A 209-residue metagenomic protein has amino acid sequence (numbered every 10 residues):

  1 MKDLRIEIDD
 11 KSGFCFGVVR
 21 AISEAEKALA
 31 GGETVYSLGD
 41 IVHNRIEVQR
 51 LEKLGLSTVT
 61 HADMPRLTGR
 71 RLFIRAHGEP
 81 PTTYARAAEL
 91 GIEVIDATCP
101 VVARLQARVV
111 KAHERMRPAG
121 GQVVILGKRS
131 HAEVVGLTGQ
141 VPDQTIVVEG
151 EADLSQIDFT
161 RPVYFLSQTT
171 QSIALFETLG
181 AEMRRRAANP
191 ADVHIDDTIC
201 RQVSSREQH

Functional and structural regions predicted by a protein language model:
M1-H209: The feature marks the mature, well-folded catalytic cores of soluble enzymes
